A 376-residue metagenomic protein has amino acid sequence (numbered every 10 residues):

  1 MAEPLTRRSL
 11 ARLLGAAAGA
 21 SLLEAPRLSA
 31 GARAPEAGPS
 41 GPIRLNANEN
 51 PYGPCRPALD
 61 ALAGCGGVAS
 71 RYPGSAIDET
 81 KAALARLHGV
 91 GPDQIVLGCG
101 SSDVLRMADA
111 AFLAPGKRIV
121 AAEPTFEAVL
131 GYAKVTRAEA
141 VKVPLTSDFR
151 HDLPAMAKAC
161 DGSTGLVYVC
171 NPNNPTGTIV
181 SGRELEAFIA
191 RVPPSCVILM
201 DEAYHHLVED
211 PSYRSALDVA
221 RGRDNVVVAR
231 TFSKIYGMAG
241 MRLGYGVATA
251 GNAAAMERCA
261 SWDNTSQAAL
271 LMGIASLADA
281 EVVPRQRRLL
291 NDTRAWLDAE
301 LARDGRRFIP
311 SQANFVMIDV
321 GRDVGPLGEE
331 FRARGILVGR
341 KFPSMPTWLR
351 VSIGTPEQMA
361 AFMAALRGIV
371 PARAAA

Functional and structural regions predicted by a protein language model:
M1-A18: N-terminal secretory signal peptides and thylakoid transit peptides that target proteins across membranes
G15-R71, S163: N-terminal "arm"/small-domain region of PLP-dependent enzymes with the aminotransferase-like
E79-R118, Y132: Phosphate-binding glycine-rich loop
A111-V169: PLP-dependent aminotransferase-like
L145-S147, N291, E300-R334: Conserved PLP-binding catalytic core of the aspartate aminotransferase-like
L153-G162, P175-I198, E202-I235: Active-site pre-lysine segment of PLP-dependent enzymes
N225-I309: PLP-dependent aminotransferase class I/II
E330-R334, F342-A376: PLP-dependent enzyme catalytic core of the Aspartate aminotransferase-like
